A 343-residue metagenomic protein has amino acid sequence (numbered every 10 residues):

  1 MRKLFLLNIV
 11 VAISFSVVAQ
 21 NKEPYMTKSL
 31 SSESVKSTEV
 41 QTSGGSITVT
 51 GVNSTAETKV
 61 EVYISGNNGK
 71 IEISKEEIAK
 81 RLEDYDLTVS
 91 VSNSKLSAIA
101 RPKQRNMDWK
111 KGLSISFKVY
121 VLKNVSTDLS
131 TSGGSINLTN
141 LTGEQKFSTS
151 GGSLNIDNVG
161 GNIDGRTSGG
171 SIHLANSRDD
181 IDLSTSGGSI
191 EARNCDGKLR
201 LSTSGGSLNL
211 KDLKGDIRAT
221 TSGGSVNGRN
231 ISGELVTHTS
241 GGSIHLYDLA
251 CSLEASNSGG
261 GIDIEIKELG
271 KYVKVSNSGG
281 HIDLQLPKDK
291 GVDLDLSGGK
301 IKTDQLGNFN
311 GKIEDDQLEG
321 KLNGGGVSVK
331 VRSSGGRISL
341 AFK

Functional and structural regions predicted by a protein language model:
M1-K343: Intrinsically disordered, low-complexity terminal regions
